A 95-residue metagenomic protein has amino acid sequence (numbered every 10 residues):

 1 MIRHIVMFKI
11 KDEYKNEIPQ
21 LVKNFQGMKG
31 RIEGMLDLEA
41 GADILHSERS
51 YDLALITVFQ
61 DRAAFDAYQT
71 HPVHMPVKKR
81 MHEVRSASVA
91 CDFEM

Functional and structural regions predicted by a protein language model:
M1-D52, Q60-T70, F93-M95: Short S/T/G/P-rich N-terminal loop/turn motif that feeds into the first structured element of a domain
N24, R80, V84: Residues that form generic nucleotide/phosphate-binding pockets
G34-M35, R85-A87: A generic structural signal for alpha->beta connector loops
Q69, K78-M81: Short, flexible helix/strand-to-coil boundary loops that buttress conserved ligand/catalytic motifs in alpha/beta
Q69-P72, R85: Generic hydrophobic/packing signal
